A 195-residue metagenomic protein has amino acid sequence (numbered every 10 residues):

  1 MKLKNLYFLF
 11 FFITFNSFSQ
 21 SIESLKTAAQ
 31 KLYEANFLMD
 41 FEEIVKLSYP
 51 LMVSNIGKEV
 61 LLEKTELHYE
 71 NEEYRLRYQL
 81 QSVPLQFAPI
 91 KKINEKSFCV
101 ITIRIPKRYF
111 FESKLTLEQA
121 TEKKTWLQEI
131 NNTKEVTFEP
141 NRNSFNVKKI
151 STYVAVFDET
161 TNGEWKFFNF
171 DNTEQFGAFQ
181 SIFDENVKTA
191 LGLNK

Functional and structural regions predicted by a protein language model:
M1-S24: Bacterial Sec-dependent N-terminal signal peptides
K4-N5, A35-E43: Short, compositionally biased low-complexity segments
S17-E34, L38: Short, low-complexity N-terminal intrinsically disordered segments enriched in polar/charged residues
Q20-I22, R77, P140-S144: Intrinsically disordered, low-complexity segments enriched in polar/charged residues with Gly/Pro, especially when
K26, E42-F98, I103, Y109-F111: Short solvent-exposed beta->alpha transition segments
P89-K195: Exposed beta-sheet edge and beta->alpha loop/turn motif
